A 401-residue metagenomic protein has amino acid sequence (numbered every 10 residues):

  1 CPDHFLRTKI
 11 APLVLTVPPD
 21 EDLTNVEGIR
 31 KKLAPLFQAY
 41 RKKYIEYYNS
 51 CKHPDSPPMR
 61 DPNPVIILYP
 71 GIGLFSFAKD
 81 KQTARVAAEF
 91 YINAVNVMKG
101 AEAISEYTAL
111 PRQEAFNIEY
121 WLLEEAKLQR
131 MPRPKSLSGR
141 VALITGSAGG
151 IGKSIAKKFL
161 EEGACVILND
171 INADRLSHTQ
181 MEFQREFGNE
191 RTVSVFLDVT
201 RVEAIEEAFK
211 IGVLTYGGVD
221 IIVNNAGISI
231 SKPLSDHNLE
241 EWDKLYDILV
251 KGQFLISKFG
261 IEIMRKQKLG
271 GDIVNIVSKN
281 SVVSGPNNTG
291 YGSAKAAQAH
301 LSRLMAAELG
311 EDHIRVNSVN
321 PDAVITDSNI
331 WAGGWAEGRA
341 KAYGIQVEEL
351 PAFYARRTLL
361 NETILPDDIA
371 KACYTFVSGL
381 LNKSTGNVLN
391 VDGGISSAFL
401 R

Functional and structural regions predicted by a protein language model:
P233-L234, N238-Y246, Y354: Substrate-binding pocket helix/loop in short-chain dehydrogenase/reductase
S235, V283-T289, E311, N361 (+1 more regions): Active-site loop immediately N-terminal to the catalytic Tyr-X3-Lys motif of short-chain dehydrogenase/reductase
S257, A294-A297, S302: Active-site helix of classical SDR
E262, A307-E308, N382: Alpha-helical segment proximal to the catalytic Tyr-Lys
S278: Residue(s) in the substrate-gating loop at a strand-loop-helix junction that position the organic substrate next
G310, R315, S384-G386: Short, small/polar-rich loop/turn modules that mediate ligand/substrate recognition or access, typified
C373-Y374, T385-R401: Short C-terminal tail/terminal secondary-structure segment of NAD(P)H-dependent dehydrogenase/reductase domains
